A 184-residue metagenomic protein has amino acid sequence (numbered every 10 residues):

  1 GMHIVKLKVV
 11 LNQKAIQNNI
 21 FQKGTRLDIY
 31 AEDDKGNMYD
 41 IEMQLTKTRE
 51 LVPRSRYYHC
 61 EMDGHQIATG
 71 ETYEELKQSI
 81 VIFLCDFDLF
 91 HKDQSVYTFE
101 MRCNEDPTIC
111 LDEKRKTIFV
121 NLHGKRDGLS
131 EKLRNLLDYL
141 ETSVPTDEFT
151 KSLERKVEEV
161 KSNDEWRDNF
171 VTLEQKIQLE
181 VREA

Functional and structural regions predicted by a protein language model:
G1-K116, R126-G128, L179, E183: Accessory alpha/beta interaction modules
Y30-E32, Y39-Q44, E131-A184: Short, charged alpha-helical interaction segments and adjacent helix-coil junctions
K116-L122, R126, S130-Y139: Conserved FAD/dinucleotide-binding core of flavoprotein oxidoreductases
